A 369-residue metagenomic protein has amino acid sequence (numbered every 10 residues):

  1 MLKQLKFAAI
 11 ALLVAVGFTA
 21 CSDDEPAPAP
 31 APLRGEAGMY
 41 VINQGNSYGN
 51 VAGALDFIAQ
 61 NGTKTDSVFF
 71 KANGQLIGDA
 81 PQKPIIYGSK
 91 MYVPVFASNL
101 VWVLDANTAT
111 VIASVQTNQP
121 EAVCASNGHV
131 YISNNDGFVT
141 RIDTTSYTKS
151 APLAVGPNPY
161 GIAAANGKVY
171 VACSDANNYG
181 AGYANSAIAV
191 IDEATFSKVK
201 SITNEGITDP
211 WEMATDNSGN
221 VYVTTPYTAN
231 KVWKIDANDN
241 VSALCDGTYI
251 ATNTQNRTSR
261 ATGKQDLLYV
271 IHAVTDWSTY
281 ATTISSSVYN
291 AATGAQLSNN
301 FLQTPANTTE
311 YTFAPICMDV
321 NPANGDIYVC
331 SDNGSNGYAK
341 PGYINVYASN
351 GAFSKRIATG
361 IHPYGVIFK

Functional and structural regions predicted by a protein language model:
M1-A9: Bacterial N-terminal signal peptides that target proteins for export
Q4, S22-K369: Predominantly soluble domains enriched in secretory-pathway, periplasmic, or organellar proteins
L12-A15: Alpha-helical transmembrane segments
G17-A20: C-terminal motif of bacterial Sec signal peptides marking the signal peptidase cleavage site
